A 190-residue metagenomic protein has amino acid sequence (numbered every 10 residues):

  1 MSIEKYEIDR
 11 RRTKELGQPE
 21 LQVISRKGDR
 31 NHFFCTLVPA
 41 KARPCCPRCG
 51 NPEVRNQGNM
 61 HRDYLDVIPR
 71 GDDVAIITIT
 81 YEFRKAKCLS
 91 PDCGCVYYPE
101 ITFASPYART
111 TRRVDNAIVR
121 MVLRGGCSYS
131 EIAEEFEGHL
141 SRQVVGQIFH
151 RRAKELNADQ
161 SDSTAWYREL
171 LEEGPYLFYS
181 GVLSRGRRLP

Functional and structural regions predicted by a protein language model:
M1-I101: Short, conserved DNA-binding cores of transcription-related domains
D66-Y176, G181-R188: Short, positively charged, Gly/Tyr-enriched micro-motifs that form contact patches at catalytic or ligand/partner
